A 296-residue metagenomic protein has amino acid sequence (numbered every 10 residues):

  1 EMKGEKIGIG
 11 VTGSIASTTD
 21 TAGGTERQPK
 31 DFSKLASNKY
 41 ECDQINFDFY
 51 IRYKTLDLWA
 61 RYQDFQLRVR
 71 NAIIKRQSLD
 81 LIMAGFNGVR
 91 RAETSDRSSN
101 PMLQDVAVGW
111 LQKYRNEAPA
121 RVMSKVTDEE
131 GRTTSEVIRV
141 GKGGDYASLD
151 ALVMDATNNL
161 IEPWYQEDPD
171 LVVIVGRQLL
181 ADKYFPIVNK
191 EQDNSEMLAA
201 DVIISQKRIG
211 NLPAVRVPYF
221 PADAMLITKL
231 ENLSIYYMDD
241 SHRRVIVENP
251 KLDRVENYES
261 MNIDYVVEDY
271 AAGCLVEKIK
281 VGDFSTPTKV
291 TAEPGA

Functional and structural regions predicted by a protein language model:
E1-I51, L103: Assembly/oligomerization interface modules of large self-assembling protein complexes
M2, I9, N158, L198-A199: Extended interaction regions within the primary functional domain
E5-R27, D80, F86-T94, L212-D223 (+1 more regions): Noncatalytic linker/hinge segments flanking ATPase motor cores
T12, T18-T21, T25, T55 (+7 more regions): Residue-identity detector for threonine
G23, F32-K34, Y40-C42, A156-T157 (+3 more regions): Short secondary-structure boundary micro-motifs
S33-R121, P163-R177, A214, I246-V267: Long, contiguous amphipathic alpha-helices that act as assembly "spine/axial" helices in icosahedral shell and virion
Q104-A151, P169-V172, Q178-A296: Sequence/fold signature of self-assembling virion shell proteins
D150-I161: Phosphate-interacting basic helix/loop segments used at nucleotide- and nucleic-acid interfaces
